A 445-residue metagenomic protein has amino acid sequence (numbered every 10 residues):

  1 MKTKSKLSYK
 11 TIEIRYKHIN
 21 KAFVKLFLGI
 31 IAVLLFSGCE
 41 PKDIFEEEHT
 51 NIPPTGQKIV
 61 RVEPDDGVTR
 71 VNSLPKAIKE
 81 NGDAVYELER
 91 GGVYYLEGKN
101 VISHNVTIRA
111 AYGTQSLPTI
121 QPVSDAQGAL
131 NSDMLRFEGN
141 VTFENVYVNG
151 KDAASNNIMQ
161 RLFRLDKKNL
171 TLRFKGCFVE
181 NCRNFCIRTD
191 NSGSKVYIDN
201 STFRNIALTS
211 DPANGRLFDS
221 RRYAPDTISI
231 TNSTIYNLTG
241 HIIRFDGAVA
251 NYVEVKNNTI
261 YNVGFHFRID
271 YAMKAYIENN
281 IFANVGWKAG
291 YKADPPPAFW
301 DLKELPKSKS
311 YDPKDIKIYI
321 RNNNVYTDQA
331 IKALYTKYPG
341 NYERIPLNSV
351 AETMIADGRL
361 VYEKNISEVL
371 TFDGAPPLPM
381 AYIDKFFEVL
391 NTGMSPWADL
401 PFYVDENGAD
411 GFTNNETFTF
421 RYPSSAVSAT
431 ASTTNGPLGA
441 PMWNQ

Functional and structural regions predicted by a protein language model:
K2-H18, G29, V33-R61: Bacterial Sec-dependent N-terminal signal peptides
P41-V60, K303-S308, D312-Q445: Acidic, glycine- and Ser/Thr-rich low-complexity intrinsically disordered tracts in extracellular/secreted proteins
E47-E97, A426, M442-W443: Acidic Gly/Asp/Thr-rich repetitive segments characteristic of extracellular carbohydrate-active and adhesion proteins
K79, Y94-R109, P118-N169, T189: Extracellular beta-strand-rich solenoid/capping regions of secreted or surface-exposed proteins that bind or remodel
V85, G91, A111-P118, V146 (+1 more regions): Extracellular beta-strand-rich, repetitive "passenger/adhesive" scaffolds that bind or process carbohydrates
L88, L96, I102, A110 (+10 more regions): Extracellular beta-strand solenoids
Q121-L135, A153-D166, N181-N191, T209-R222 (+4 more regions): Extracellular beta-strand/beta-solenoid scaffold signature
G139-G150, N169-R183, G193-T209, G215-D219 (+4 more regions): Right-handed parallel beta-helix
